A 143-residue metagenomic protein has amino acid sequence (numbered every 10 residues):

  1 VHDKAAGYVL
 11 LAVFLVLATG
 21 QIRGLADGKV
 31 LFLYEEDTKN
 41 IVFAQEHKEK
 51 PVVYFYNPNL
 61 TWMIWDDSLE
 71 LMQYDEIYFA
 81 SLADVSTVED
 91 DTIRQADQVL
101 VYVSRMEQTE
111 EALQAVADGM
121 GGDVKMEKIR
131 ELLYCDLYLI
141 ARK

Functional and structural regions predicted by a protein language model:
V1, D37-K50: A short, flexible N-terminal coil/short beta segment enriched in small residues
V1-R23: Signature aromatic-anchored transmembrane alpha helix within multi-pass, membrane-resident enzymes that catalyze glycan
V13, D27-L31, E36, H47 (+1 more regions): Positively charged, amphipathic N-terminal segments that serve as targeting/anchoring signals
A18-V42: Hydrophobic alpha-helical transmembrane segments in integral membrane proteins
T38, V85-T87, E110: Structural motif corresponding to alpha-helix initiation and N-cap regions
F43-E46, T87-R94: Short amphipathic alpha-helix with an adjacent loop that forms part of the alpha/beta core around
E46-L82, Q98-S104: Short periplasmic/luminal acceptor-recognition loop of GT-C membrane glycosyltransferases, typified by
R94-K143: Aromatic/acidic, Gly/Pro-rich catalytic loop(s) in extracytoplasmic/lumenal soluble domains of multi-pass membrane
